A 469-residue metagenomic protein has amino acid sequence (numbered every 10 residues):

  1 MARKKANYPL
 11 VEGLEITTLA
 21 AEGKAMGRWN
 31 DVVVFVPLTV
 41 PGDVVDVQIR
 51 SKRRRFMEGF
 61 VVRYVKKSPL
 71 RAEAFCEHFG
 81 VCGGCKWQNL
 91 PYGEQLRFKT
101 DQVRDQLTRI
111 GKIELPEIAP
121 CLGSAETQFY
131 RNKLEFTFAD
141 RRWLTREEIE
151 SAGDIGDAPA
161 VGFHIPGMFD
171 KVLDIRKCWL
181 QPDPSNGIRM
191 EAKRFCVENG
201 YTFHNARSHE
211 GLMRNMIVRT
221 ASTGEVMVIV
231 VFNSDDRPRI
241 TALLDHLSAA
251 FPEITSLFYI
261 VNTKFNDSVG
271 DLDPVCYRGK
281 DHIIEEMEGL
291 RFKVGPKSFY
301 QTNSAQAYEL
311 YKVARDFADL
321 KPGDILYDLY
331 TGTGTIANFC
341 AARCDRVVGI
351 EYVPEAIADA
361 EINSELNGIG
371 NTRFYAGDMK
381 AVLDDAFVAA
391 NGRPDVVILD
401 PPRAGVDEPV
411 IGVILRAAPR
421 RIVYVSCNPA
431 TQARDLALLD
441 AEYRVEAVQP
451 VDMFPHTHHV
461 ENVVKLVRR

Functional and structural regions predicted by a protein language model:
M1-H78, R373, A381: Terminal RNA-binding accessory module
A2-A21, D235-R469: Rossmann-like S-adenosyl-L-methionine
A25-N30, G162-I165, A360: Short, acidic/hydrophobic/Gly-rich beta-strand patch recurrent on exposed beta strands that often constitutes part
G42, Q181, N303: Short, conserved phosphate/pyrophosphate- and ester-handling motifs at nucleotide-, phospho-/glycolipid
V62-A74, G80-T202: Extended interfacial segments that mediate partner engagement and assembly in macromolecular machines
D170-A206, E210-L212, T220, S234-F258: Internal alpha/beta scaffold segment
